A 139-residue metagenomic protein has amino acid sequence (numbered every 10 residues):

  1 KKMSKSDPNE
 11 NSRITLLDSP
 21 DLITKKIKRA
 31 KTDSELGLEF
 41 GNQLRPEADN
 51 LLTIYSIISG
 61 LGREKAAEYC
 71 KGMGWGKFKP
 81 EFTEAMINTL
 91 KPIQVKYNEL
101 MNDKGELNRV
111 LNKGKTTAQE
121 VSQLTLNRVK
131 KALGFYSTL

Functional and structural regions predicted by a protein language model:
K1-L139: Conserved nucleotide- and phosphate/pyrophosphate-binding catalytic cores in adenylate/nucleotidyl-handling enzymes
